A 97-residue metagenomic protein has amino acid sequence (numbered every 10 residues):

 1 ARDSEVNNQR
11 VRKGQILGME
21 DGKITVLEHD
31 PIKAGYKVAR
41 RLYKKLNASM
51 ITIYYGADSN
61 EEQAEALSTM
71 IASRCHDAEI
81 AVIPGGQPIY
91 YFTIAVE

Functional and structural regions predicted by a protein language model:
A1-Y36: Internal, active-site/partner-interface "lid" segment
R2-E5, Y36-R41, L67, E79-I80: Glycine-rich, charged/polar anion/phosphate-binding loops that engage phosphate groups from diverse ligands
G22, D30, A57, G86 (+1 more regions): A broadly conserved detector of short glycine/acidic/proline-rich loop/turn motifs that flank catalytic sites and bind
T25, H29-D58: Internal alpha/beta core interface subdomains
K45-Y55, E61, C75-G86: Flexible, glycine/charged-enriched surface loops at secondary-structure junctions
S59-A64, Y90: Short, charged/polar "capping" segments at the starts of alpha-helices and the immediately preceding loops
A66-H76, E97: Short, solvent-exposed amphipathic alpha-helical segments in soluble enzyme and RNA/protein-processing domains
A81-E97: C-terminal edge-of-domain segments
